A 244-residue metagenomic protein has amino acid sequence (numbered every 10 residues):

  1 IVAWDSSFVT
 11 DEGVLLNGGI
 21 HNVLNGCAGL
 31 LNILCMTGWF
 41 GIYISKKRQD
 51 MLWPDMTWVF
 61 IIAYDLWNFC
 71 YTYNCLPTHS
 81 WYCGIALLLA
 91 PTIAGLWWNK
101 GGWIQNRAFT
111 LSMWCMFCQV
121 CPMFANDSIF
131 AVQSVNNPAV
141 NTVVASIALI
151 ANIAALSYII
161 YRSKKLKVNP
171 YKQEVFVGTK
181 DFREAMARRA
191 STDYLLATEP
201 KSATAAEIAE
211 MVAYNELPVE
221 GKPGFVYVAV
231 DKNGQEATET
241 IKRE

Functional and structural regions predicted by a protein language model:
I1-G102: Generic multipass alpha-helical transmembrane bundles of integral membrane proteins
A3, S7, G38, C70 (+6 more regions): Intrinsically disordered, low-complexity N-terminal regions enriched in serine/proline/glycine with scattered basic
T10, T37, T57, T72 (+9 more regions): Residue-identity detector for threonine
N17, N22-N25, N32, N68 (+10 more regions): Detector for Asparagine
M36, M51, M56, M113-M116 (+3 more regions): Detector for methionine-enriched segments
F40-Y43, R188, Y214-L217: Surface-exposed polar/charged interaction patches
C83-P200, G224: C-terminal transmembrane-bundle signature of multipass membrane proteins, characterized by strong activation on
S191, A197-E244: Intrinsically disordered, low-complexity cytosolic terminal tails
